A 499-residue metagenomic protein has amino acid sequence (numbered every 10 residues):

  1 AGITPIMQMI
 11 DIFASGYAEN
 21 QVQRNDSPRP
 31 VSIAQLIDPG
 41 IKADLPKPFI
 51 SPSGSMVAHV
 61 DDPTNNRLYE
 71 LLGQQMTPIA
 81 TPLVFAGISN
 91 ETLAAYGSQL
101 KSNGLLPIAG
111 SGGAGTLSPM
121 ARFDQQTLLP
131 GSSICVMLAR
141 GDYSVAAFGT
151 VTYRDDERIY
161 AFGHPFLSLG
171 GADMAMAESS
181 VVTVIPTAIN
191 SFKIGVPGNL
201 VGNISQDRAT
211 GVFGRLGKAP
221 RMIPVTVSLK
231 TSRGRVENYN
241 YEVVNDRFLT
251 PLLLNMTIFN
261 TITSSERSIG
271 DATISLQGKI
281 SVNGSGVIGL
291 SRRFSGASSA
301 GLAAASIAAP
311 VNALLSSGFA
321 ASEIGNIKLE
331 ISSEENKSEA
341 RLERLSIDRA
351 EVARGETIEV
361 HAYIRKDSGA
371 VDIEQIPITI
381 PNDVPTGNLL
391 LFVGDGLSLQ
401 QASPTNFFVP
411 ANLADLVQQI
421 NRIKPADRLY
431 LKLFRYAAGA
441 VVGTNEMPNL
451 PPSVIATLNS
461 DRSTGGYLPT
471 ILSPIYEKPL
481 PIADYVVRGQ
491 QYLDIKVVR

Functional and structural regions predicted by a protein language model:
A1-R499: Terminal presequence/propeptide segments associated with secretion/organelle targeting and zymogen/polyprotein
